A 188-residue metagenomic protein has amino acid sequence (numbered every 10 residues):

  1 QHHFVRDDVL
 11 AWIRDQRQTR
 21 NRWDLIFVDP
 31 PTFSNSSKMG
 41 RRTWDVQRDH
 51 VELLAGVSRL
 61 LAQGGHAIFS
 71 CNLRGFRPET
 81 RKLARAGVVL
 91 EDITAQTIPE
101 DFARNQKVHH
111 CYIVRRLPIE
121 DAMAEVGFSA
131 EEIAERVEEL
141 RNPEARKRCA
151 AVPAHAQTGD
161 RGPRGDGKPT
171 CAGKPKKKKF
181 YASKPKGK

Functional and structural regions predicted by a protein language model:
Q1-R22: S-adenosyl-L-methionine
R6, W23-G56: Mobile active-site "lid"/loop adjacent to the S-adenosyl-L-methionine
D8-L10, T32, L73: Active-site-proximal loop/turn and secondary-structure-junction residues that shape catalytic pockets, frequently
R14-R17, S37-M39, E79-R81: Short, well-ordered secondary-structure micro-motifs
R20-W23, R85-G87: Short, hinge-like loop/turn segments at secondary-structure boundaries
L61-A62: Helix-to-beta-strand junctions that scaffold the AdoMet/dcAdoMet cofactor pocket in Class I SAM-dependent enzymes
H66-N142, K147: C-terminal catalytic and target-recognition region of SAM-dependent MTase-like enzymes, primarily methyltransferases
I133-K188: Intrinsically disordered, Lys/Arg-rich low-complexity segments
